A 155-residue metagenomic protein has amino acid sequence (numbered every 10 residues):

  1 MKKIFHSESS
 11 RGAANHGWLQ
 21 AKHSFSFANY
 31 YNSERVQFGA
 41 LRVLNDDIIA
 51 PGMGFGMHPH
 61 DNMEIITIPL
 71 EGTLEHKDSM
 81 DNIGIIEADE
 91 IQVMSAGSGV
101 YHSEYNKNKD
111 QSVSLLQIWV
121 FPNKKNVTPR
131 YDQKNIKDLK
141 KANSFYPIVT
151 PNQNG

Functional and structural regions predicted by a protein language model:
S7: Intrinsically disordered, low-complexity polar regions and short flexible loop motifs
N15-P59, M63-E64, L115, P122 (+1 more regions): A short glycine-rich, His/Asp/Glu-containing loop-to-beta-strand
L44-N45, P69, S95, W119-F121: Short beta-strand segments
G54-G56, T73-H76, Q92-V93, G97-Y105: Histidine-centered metal-chelating micro-motifs
I65-I68, L74-K77, N82-G84: Short N-terminal edge-element motif at the start of the domain
D78-S95, D138-K141: Short acidic-glycine-tyrosine-enriched beta hairpin
D81-I83, A96-N126: Ligand-binding loop in jelly-roll beta-barrel domains
V127-D132: A non-catalytic, helix-rich entry segment at domain boundaries
